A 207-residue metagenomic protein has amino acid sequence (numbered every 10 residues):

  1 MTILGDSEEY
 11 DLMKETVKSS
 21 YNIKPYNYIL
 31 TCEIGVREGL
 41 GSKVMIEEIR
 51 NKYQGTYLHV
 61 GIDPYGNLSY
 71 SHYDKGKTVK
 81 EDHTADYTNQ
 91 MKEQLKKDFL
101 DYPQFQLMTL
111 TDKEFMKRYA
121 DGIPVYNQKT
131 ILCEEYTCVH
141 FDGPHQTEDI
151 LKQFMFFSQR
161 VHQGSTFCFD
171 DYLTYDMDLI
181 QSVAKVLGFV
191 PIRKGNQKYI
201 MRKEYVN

Functional and structural regions predicted by a protein language model:
M1-M13, V36: Conserved SAM-binding loop and adjacent beta-strand
K14-N207: S-adenosylmethionine/decaboxylated-SAM
